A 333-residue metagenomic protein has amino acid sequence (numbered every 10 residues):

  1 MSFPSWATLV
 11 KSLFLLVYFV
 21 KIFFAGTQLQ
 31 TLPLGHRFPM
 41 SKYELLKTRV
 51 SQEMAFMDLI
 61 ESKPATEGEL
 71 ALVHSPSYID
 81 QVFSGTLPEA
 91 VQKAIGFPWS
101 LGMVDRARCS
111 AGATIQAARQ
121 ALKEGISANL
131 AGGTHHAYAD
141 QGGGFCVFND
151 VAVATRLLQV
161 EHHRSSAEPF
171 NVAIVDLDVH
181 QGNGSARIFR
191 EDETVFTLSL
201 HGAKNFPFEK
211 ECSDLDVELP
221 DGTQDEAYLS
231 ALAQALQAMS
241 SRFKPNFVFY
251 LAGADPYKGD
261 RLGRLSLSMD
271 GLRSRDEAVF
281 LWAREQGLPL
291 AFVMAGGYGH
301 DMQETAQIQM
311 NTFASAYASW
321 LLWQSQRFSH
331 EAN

Functional and structural regions predicted by a protein language model:
F3, F14, Y18-F19: Aromatic (phenylalanine/tyrosine) cluster motif
V17-A65: N-terminal low-complexity, Ser/Thr- and acidic-residue-enriched intrinsically disordered segments
G26-Q28, P76, G133-T134, H201: Short, flexible active-site-adjacent loop segments at beta-strand->alpha-helix junctions, enriched in small/polar
M57-E67, A291-H300: Acidic carboxylate-rich catalytic motifs and surrounding loops in phosphoryl-/glycosyl-chemistry enzymes
A65-L87: Charged, often glycine-rich, active-site loop that binds/positions anionic groups
E89-N333: A general "terminal functional-core" signal
